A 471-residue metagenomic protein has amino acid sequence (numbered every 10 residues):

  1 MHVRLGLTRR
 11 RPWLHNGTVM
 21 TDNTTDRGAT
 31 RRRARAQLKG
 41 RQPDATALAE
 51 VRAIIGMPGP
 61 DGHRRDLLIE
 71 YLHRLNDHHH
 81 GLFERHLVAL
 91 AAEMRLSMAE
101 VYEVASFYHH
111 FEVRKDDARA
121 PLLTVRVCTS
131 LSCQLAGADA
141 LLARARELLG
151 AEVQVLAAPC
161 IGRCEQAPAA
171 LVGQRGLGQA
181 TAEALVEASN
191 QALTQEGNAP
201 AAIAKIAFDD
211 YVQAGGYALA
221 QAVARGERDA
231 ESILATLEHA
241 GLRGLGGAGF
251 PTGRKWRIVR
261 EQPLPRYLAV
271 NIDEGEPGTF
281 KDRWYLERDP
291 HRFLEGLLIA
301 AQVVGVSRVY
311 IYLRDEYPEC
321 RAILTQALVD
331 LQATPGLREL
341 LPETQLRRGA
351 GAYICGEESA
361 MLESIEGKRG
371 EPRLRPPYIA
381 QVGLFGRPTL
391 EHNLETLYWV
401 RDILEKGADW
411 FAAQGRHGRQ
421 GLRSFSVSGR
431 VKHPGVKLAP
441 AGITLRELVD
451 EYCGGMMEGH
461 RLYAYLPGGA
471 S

Functional and structural regions predicted by a protein language model:
H2-G81, V88-M94, M98-E103, F107 (+7 more regions): Iron-sulfur (Fe-S) cluster-binding modules
L68-R74, H78-I161, E165, D229 (+2 more regions): Small-residue-enriched alpha-helical segments and adjacent helix-cap loops that form tight helix-helix packing
Y108, D289-V303: Histidine-anchored nucleotide/phosphate-binding helix
A157, L177, L268-R288, V304-S307 (+2 more regions): A structural-propensity feature for long, helix-poor, extended segments
V172-Q174, S428, K432-P434, P467-S471: Short strand-turn-strand beta-turns centered on an Asx-Gly dipeptide
V212-A218, L268-D282, I379-L384, S426-V431: Gly-rich Lys/Arg/Thr-decorated short loops/hinges at beta-loop-alpha junctions or inter-strand turns that position
E238-I258, G351-E363: Conserved phosphate/anionic-ligand binding catalytic regions in large, soluble enzymes, centered on
R321-A441, Y452-M457: Hydrophobic alpha-helical positions that pack around
